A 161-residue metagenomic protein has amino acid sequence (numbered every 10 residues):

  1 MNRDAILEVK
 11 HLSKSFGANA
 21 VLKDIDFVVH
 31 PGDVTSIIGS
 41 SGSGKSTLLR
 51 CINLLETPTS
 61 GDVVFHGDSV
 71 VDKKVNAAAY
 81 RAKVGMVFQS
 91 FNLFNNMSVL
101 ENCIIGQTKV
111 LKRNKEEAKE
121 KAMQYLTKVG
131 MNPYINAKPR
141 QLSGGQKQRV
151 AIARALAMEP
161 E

Functional and structural regions predicted by a protein language model:
D4-E161: ABC family nucleotide-binding domain
